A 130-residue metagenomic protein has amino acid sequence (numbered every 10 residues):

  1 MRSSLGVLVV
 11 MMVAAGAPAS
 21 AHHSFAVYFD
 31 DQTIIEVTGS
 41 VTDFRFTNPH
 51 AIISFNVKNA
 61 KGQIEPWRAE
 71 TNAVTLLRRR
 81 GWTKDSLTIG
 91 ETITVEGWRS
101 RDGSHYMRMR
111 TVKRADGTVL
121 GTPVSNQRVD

Functional and structural regions predicted by a protein language model:
S4-A17: Bacterial N-terminal signal peptides
S20-I35: Short boundary/loop segments of OB/S1/cold-shock single-stranded nucleic-acid-binding domains
G39-V41: Conserved hydrophobic positions within beta-strands
T47-K58: Short aromatic-glycine-enriched beta-strand elements
A60-N72: A short macromolecule-binding patch
T71-R79: Short, structured beta-strand/loop micro-motifs enriched in basic residues and often containing a Trp
R79-V95: Short nucleic-acid-contacting surface segments enriched for D/E, G, S/T with interspersed K/R
S100-P123: OB-fold/S1-family single-stranded nucleic acid-binding modules
